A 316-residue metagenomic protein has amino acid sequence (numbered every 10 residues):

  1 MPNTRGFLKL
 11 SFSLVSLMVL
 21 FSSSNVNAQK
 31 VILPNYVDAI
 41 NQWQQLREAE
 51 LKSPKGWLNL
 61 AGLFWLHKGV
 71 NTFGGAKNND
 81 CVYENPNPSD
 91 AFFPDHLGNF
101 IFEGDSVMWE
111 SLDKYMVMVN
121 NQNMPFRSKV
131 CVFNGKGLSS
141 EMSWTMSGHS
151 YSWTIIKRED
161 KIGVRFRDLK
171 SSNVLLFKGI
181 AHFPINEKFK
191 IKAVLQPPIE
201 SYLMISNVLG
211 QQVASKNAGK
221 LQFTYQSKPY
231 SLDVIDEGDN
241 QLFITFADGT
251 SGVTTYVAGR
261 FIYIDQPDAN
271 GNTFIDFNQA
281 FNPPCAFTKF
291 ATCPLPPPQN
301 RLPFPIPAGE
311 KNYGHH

Functional and structural regions predicted by a protein language model:
M1-V31: Bacterial Sec-dependent N-terminal signal peptides
S24-Q45: Sec-dependent signal peptide cleavage junction
D38-D90, T250: N-terminal beta-hairpin/loop module of FHA
L66-L138: Forkhead-associated
S147-V213: Surface-exposed beta-loop interaction hotspot
L176-H182, S251, N272-F274, N278-H316: Extended, aromatic/histidine-rich regions of cofactor-dependent oxidoreductases associated with respiratory
K192-T250, Y256: Flexible, glycine-rich surface segments
Q266-N272: A short, structured loop/turn motif at beta-sheet edges
